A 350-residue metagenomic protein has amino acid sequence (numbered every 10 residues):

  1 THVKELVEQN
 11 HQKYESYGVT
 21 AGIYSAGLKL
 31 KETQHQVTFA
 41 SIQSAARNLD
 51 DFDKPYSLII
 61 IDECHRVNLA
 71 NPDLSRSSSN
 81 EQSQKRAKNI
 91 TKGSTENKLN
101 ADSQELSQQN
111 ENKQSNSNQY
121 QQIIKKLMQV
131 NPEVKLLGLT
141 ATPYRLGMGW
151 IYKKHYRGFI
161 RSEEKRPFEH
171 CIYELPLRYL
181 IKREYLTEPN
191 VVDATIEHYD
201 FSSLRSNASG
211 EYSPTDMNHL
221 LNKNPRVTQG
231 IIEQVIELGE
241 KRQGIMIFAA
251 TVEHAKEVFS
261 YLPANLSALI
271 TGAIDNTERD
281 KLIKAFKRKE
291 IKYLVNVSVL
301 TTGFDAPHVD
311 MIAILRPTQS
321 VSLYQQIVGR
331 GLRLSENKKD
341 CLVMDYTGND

Functional and structural regions predicted by a protein language model:
T1-K13: Conserved Walker A/P-loop ATP-binding site and its immediately adjacent core in helicase/helicase-like ATPase domains
L28-L58, L69: Conserved helix/coil segment N-terminal to the catalytic DExD/H
K31, A268-N296: Conserved helicase ATPase core of P-loop NTP-dependent helicases/translocases
S75-R76, N80-S83, N110-E188: Post-DEXD/H (motif II) to motif III coupling segment of the RecA-like Helicase ATP-binding lobe
E169-I245: Conserved interdomain linker/interface between the two RecA-like ATPase lobes of SF2 helicase motors
V295, T302-P317, C341-D345: A short beta-strand element within the Helicase C-terminal
S320-E336: Conserved SF2 helicase motif VI
G331-D350: Conserved segment of the helicase C-terminal RecA-like domain
